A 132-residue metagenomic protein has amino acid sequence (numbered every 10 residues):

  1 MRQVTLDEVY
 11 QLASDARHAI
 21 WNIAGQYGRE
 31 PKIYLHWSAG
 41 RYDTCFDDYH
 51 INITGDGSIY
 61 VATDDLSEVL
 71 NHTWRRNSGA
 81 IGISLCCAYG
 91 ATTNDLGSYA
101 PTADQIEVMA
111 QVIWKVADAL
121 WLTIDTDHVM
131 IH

Functional and structural regions predicted by a protein language model:
M1-D127: Active-site-adjacent loop/helix surface patches within enzyme catalytic domains that shape the substrate-binding cleft
V129-I131: Histidine-centered catalytic micro-motifs
